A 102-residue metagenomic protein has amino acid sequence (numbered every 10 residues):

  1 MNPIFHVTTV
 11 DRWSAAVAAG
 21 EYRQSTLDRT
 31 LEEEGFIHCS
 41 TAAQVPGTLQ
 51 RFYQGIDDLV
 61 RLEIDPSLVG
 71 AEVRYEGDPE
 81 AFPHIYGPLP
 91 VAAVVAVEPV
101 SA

Functional and structural regions predicted by a protein language model:
M1-A102: Conserved, structured core segments of small domains
